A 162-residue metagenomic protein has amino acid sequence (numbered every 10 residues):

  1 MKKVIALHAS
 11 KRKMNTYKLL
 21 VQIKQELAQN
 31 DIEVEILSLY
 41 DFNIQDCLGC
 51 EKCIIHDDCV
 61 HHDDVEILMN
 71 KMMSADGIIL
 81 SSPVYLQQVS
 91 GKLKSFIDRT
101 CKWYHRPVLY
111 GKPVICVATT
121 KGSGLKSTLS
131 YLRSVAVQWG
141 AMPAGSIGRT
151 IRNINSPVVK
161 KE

Functional and structural regions predicted by a protein language model:
M1-H105, E162: N-terminal beta1-alpha1-beta2 submodule of the flavodoxin-like/Rossmannoid cofactor-binding fold
A9, A118, S156: Active-site oxyanion-binding pockets that recognize sulfate/phosphate
K11, N43, K121, R149-N153: Glycine-rich beta-alpha junction loops
N15-T16, Q88-V89, G124-T128, N155: Secondary-structure boundary/capping motif
Q22, V65, G111-V114, T150: Residue-level signal for alpha-helical context at structural boundaries
I36-S38, H61, C116, G145-G148: Structural signal for conserved beta-strand scaffold positions within catalytic alpha/beta enzyme cores
Y110-V114, T119-I147: Glycine- and acidic-residue-rich phosphate-binding/metal-coordinating active-site segment common to enzymes that handle
M142-E162: Glycine-rich phosphate/pyrophosphate-binding loop and the adjoining helix
